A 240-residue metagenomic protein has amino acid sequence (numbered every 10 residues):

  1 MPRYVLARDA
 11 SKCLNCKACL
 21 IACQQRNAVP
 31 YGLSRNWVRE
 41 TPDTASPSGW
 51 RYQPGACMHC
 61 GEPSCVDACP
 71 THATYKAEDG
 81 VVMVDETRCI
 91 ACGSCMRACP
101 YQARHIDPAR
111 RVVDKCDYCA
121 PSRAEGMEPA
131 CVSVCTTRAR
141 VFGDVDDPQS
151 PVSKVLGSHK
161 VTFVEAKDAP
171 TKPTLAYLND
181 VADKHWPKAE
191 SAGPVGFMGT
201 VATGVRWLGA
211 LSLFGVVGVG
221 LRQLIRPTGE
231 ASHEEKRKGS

Functional and structural regions predicted by a protein language model:
M1-S240: Non-ligating segments of multi-cofactor redox enzymes
